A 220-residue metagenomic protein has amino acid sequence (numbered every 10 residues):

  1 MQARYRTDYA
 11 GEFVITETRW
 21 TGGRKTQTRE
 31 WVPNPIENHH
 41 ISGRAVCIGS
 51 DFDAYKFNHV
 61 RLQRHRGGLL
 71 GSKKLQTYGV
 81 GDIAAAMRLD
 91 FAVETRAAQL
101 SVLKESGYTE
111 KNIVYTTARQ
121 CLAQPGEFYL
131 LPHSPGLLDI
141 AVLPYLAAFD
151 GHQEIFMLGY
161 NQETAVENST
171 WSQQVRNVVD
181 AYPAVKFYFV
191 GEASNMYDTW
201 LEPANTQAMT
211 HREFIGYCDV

Functional and structural regions predicted by a protein language model:
M1-V220: Metal-ion/cofactor- or nucleotide/acyl-coenzyme-handling active-site neighborhoods
